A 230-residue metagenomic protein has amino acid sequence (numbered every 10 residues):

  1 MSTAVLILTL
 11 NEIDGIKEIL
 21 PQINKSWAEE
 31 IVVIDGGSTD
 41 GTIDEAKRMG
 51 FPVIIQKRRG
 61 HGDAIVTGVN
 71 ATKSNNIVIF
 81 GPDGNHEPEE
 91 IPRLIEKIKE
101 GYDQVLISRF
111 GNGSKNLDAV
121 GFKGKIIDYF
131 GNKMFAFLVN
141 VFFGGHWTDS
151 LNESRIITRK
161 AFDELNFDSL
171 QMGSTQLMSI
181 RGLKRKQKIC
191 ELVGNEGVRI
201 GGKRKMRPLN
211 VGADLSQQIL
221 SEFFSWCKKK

Functional and structural regions predicted by a protein language model:
S2-A4, L177: Cell-envelope/extracellular polymer assembly enzymes that use nucleotide-activated donors
L8-K25: Short, well-formed alpha-helical segments that are part of the catalytic scaffolds of diverse glycosyltransferases
E12-G15, S38, H61, E87: Donor nucleotide-sugar binding loop of glycosyltransferases
D35-I43: A conserved acidic beta->alpha catalytic loop
G41, F80-K97: Acidic donor-binding/catalytic loop of UDP-sugar-dependent glycosyltransferases, especially processive GT2
K57-R59, D63-A71, E89-M172, R199-R207 (+1 more regions): Acceptor/aglycone-binding surface of glycosyltransferases and processive sugar-polymer synthases
I77: Short aromatic/hydrophobic "clamp" motif used to bind/position activated sugar donors
G145-H146, F167-L170, S179-G197: Catalytic donor-sugar/metal-binding loop of nucleotide-sugar-dependent glycosyltransferases
